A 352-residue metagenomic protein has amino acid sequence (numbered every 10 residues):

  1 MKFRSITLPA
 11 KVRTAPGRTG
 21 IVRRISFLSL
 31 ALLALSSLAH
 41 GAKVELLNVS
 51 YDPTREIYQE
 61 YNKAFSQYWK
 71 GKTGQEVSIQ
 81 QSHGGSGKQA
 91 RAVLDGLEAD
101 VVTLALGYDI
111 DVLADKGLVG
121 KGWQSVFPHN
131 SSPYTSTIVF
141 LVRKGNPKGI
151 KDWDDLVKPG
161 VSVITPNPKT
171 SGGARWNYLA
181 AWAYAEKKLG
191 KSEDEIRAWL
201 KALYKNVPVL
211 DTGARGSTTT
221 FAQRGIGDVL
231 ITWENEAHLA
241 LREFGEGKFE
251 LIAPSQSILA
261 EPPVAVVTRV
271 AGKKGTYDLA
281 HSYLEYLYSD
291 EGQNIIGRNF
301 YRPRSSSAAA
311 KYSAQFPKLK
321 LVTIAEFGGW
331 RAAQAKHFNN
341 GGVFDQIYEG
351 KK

Functional and structural regions predicted by a protein language model:
M1-V22: N-terminal secretory signal peptides that target proteins for export/translocation
G17, I25-S36: Bacterial N-terminal signal peptides
S37-G41: Sec/Tat signal peptide C-region and signal peptidase I cleavage site
A42-S171, S313, Y348-K351: N-terminal segment of the mature folded domain
V49-Y51, V142-K144, S162-L189, Y204-V207 (+1 more regions): Short beta-strand->loop
G145-K151, T170, A183-K191, V270-D278: Short helix-loop capping/hinge motifs at secondary-structure junctions, enriched in acidic/polar residues
K188-S255: Ligand-binding pocket segment of bilobal, Venus flytrap-like solute-binding proteins
A271-K352: Extracellular/periplasmic juxtamembrane helices and adjacent flexible linkers that interface with membrane partners
